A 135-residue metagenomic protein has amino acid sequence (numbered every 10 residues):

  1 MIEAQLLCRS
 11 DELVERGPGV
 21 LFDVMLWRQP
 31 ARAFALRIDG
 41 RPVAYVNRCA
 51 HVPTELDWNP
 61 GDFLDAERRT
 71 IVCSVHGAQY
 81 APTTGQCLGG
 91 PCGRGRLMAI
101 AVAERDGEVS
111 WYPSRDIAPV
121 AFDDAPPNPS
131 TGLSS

Functional and structural regions predicted by a protein language model:
M1-A66, A81-P82, M98-S135: N-terminal pre-ligand scaffold of iron-sulfur
C49, C73-H76: Short cysteine clusters
F63-C73, C87-G95: Short cysteine/histidine-rich metal-coordination sites, predominantly Zn2+-binding motifs
Y80-A81, G89: Short beta-strand His + acidic residue motifs that chelate non-heme Fe in jelly-roll/DSBH and cupin folds
